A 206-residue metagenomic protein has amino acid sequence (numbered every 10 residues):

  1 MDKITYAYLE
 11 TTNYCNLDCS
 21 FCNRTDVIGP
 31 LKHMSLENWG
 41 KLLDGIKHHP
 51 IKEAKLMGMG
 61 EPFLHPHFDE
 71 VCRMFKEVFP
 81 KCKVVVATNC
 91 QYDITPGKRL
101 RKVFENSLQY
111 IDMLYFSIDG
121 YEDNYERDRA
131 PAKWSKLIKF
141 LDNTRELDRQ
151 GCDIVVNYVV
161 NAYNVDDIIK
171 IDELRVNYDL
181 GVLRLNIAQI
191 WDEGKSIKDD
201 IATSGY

Functional and structural regions predicted by a protein language model:
M1, A7-T12, M34-G45, F63-P66 (+2 more regions): SEC14/CRAL-TRIO lipid-binding/transfer domains and related phosphoinositide-recognition modules that form deep
M1-F21, I51-M57: N-terminal pre-triad scaffold of radical SAM enzymes
E10, T25-M34, G40, D44 (+4 more regions): Radical SAM enzyme [4Fe-4S]-AdoMet core and its adjacent flexible, acidic and glycine-rich loops/tails across
S20, P62-F63, Q91: A short, conserved beta-strand element in the Rossmann-like catalytic core that flanks the donor/metal-binding loop
L56-G60, T88-N89: Glycine-rich beta-strand-to-loop/alpha-helix junction loops that act as flexible
V85-A87, Y115: Active-site proximal beta-strand in glycosyltransferases
N89-I94, V160-N164: Short beta->alpha connector loops
T95-F104: Alpha-helical scaffolding within the catalytic cores of extracellular/periplasmic polymer-degrading hydrolases
